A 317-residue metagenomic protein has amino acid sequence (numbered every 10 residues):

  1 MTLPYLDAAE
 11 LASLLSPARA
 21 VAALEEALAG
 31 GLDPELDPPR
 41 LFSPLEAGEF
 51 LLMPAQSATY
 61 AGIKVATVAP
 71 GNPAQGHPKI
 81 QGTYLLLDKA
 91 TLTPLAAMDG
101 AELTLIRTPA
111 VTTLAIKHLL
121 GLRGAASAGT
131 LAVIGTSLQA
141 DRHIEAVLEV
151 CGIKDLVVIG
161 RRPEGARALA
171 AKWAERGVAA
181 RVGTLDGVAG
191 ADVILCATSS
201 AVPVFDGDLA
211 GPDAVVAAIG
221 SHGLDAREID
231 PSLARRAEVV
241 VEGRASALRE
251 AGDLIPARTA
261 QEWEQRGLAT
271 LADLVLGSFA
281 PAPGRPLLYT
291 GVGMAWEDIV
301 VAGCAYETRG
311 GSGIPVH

Functional and structural regions predicted by a protein language model:
M1-L105, T113, I299, Y306-E307: N-terminal ligand-binding/catalytic initiation module
V21, E25, P109-K117, I144-E145 (+4 more regions): Predominant activation on well-ordered alpha-helical scaffold segments within soluble catalytic domains
P109-T112, L119, G124-V150, V157-R161 (+1 more regions): Glycine-rich adenosine-cofactor-binding loop
T130, G152-D155, V215, E238: Residues at the starts of beta-strands that form the adenosine-phosphate
K154-R161, V239-G243: Short internal beta-strands
G165-K172: Short alpha-helix adjacent to the SAM-binding motif of class I
R176-T259: Rossmann-like adenosine-cofactor binding region
R227-H317: Adenosine-phosphate binding glycine-rich loop
